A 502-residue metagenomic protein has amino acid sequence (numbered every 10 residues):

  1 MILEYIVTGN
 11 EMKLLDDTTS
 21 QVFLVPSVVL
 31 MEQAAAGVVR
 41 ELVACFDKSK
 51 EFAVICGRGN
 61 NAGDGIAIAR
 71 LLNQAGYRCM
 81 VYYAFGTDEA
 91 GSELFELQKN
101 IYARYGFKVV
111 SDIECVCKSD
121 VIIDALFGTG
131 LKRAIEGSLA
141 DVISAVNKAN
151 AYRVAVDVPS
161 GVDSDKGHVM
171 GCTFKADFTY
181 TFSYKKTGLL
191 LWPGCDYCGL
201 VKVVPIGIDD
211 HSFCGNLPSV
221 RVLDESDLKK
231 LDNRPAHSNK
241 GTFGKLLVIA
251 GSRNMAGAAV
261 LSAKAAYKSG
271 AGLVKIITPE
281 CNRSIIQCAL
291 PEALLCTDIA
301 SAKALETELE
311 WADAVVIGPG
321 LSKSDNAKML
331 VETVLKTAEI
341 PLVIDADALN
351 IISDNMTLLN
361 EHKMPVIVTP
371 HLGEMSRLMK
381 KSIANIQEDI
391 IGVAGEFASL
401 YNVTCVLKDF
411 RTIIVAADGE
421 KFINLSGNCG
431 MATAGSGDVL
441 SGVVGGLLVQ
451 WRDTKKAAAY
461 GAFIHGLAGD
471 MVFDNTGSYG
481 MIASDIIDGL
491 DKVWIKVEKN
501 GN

Functional and structural regions predicted by a protein language model:
M1-M80, L189-L342, A346, N350-I367 (+1 more regions): Small-residue (G/A/S/T)-rich helix-start motifs and N-terminal tracts that mark the onset
V39-A125, A134-V156: Nucleotide and nucleotide-moiety/phosphate-recognizing core
Y83-F85, I113-V116, S183, C296-I299 (+1 more regions): Short beta->alpha connector loops at strand-helix junctions that form conserved, small/polar/Pro-enriched
T87-E89, T129-L131, K323-S324, N350-I351: Short, small-residue-enriched loops and turns at beta-alpha junctions that line or gate enzyme active sites
E93, P159-T173, L349-E361: Glycine-rich, charge-decorated loop segments at or immediately adjacent to ligand/cofactor-binding or catalytic sites
K99, D120-F127, E310-G320: Small/polar-residue-rich loop-to-helix segments that shape phosphate-bearing ligand pockets
N100-G106, G128-I135, A293-A300, G427-G430: Short, structured secondary-structure boundary patches
D120-V121, L126-P218: Internal gly/pro-rich beta-alpha loop/helix module that stabilizes soluble enzyme cofactors or their anionic handles
